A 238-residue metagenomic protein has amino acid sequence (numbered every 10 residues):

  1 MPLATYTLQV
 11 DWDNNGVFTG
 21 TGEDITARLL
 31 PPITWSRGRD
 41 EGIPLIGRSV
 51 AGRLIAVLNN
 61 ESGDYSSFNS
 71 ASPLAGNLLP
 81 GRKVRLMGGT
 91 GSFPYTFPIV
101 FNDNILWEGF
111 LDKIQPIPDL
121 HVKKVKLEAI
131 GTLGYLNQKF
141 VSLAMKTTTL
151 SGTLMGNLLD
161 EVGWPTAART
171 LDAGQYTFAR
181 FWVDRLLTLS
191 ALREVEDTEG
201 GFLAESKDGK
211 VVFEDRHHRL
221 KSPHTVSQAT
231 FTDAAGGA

Functional and structural regions predicted by a protein language model:
M1-T149, N157, A179-R185, L189-G200 (+3 more regions): Assembly/oligomerization scaffold segments
A129, V211-E214: Amphipathic alpha-helical scaffolding segments
L143-G174: Intrinsically disordered, low-complexity terminal/linker regions enriched in Pro/Ser/Gly and acidic residues
W164-D172, T198-V212: Short, well-structured beta-strand/strand-turn elements
T177-R180, F213-E214: Beta-rich nucleic-acid/ligand-interaction surfaces
D215-K221: Short edge-strand/loop segments of extracellular domains
